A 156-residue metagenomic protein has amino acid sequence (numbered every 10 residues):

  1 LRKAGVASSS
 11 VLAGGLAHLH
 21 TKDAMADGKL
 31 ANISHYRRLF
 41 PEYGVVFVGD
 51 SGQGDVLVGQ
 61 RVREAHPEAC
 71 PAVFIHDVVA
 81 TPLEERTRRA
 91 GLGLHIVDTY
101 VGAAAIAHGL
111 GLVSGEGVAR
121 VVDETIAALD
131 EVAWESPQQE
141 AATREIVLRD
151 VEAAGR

Functional and structural regions predicted by a protein language model:
L1-R156: C-terminal cap/substrate-recognition subdomain and adjoining C-terminal extension of metal-dependent phosphatase-like
